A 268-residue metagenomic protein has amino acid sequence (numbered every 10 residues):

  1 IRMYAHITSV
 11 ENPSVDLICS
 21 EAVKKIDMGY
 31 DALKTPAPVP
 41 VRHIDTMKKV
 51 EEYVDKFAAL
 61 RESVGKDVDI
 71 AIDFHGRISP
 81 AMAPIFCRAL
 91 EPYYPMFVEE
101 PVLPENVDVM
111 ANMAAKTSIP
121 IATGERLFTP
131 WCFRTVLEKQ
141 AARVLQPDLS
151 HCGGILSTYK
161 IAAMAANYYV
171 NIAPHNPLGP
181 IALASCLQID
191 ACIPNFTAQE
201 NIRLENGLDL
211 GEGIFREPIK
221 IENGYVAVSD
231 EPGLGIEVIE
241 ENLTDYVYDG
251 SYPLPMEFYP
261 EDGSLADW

Functional and structural regions predicted by a protein language model:
I1-A71, R77, A81-P84, R88-P92 (+1 more regions): N-terminal capping/lid subdomain adjacent to the active-site entrance of alpha/beta enzymes
M3-H6, D31-T35, V68-F74, V98-E99 (+4 more regions): Hydrophobic faces of well-ordered beta-strands that scaffold small-molecule active sites in alpha/beta enzyme cores
V10-E11, V39-V50, F74-M82, F97-N106 (+4 more regions): Short, small-residue-enriched loops and turns at beta-alpha junctions that line or gate enzyme active sites
R88, Y94, E105-G233: Shared catalytic-loop signature of beta/alpha-barrel
